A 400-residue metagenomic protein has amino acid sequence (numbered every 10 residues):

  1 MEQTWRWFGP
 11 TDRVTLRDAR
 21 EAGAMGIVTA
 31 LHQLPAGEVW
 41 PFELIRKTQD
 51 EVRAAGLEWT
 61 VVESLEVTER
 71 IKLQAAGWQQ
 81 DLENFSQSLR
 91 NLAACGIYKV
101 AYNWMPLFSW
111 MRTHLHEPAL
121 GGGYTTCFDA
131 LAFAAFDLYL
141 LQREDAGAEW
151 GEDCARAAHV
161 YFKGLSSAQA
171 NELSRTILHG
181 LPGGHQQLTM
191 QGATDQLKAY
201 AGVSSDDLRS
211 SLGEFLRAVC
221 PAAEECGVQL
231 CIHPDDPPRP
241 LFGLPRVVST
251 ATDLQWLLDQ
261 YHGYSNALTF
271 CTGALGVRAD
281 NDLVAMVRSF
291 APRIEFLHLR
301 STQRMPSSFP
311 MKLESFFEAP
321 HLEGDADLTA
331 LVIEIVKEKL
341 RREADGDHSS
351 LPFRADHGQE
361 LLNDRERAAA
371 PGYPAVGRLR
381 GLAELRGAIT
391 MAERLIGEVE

Functional and structural regions predicted by a protein language model:
M1-T4, G9, R17-G23, R70-Q74 (+8 more regions): Histidine-acidic metal/acid-base catalytic patches
D12, V39-T60: Glycine-rich, positively charged N-terminal anion/phosphate-binding segment
R13-A36: N-terminal ordered "arm"
E21-M25, L57-K72: A short glycine/small-residue-enriched secondary-structure motif
A30-R46, F242: Glycine-rich, proline-tolerant flexible connector loops at the mouths of alpha/beta enzymes
S64-K72, N103-R112: Aromatic-lined carbohydrate-binding surfaces of glycoside hydrolases
L115-L208: Extended, charge-rich helix/loop segments that form flexible, surface "patches" used to engage negatively charged
